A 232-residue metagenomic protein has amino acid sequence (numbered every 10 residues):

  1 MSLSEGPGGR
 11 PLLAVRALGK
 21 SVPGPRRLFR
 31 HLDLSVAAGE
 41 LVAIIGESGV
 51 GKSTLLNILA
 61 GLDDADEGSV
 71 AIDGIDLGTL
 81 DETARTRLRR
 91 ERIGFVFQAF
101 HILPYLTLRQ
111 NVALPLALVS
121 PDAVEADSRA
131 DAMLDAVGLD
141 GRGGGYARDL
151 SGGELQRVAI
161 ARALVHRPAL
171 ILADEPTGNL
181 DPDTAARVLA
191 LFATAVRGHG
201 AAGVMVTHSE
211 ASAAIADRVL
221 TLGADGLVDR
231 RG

Functional and structural regions predicted by a protein language model:
M1-G19, D229-G232: ABC-family P-loop ATPase nucleotide-binding domain
L12-L13, L18-L222: ABC family nucleotide-binding domain
V219-G232: H-loop (His-switch) and adjacent beta-strand-loop-beta switch element of ABC-type ATPase nucleotide-binding domains
